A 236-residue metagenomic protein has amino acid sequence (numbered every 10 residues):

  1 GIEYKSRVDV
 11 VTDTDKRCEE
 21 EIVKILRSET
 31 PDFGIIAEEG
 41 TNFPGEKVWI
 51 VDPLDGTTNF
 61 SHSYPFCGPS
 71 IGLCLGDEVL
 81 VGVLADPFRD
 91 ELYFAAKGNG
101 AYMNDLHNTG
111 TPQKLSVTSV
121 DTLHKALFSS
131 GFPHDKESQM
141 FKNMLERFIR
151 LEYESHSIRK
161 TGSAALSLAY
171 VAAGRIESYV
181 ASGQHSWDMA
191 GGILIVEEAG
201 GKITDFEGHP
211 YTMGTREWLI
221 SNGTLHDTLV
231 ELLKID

Functional and structural regions predicted by a protein language model:
G1-L54, E231-K234: N-terminal subdomain of lithium-sensitive/metallo-dependent phosphomonoesterases centered on the IMPase/IPPase/PAP
D15, L26, T57, D86 (+5 more regions): Residue-level signal for inorganic ion chemistry
P31-I35, G200-R216: Acidic, metal-binding active-site segment of PIN/NYN-like and related structure-specific nucleases
E38-E39, F132, S182-Q184, E207-H209: Short secondary-structure boundary segments
V48-R89: Glycine-rich active-site/cofactor-binding loop and its immediate structural neighborhood
G72-S167, T215-D236: Acidic beta-strand-loop-alpha-helix segment within the catalytic core of divalent metal-dependent phosphate-processing
A173-S178, G201-K202: Alpha-to-beta junction loops
G191-E198: A C-terminal functional module that forms or caps the active site or interfaces directly with catalytic machinery
